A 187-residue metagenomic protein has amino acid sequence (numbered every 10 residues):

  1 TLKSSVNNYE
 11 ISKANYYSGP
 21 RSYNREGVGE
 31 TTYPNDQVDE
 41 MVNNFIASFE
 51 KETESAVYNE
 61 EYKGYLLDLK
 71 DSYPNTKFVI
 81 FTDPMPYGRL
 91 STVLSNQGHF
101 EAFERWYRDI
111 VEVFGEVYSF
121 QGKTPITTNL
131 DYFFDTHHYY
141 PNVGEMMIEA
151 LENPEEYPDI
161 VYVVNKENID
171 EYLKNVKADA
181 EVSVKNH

Functional and structural regions predicted by a protein language model:
T1-S72, V163-H187: Secreted/periplasmic serine-hydrolase-like ester/acetyl group-modifying domain
N35-E40, I80-P86, F120-K123: Short loop/turn segments at strand-loop or loop-helix junctions that form parts of catalytic or ligand-binding pockets
I46-E50, P86-R89, F114: A generic short-segment signal for beta-strand/edge and adjacent turn/coil regions
E52-A56, V93-S95, F133-F134: Second-shell loop/turn segments in exported
A56-L66, N96-I110: Well-ordered, non-membrane alpha-helical segments in soluble/globular domains
Y65-K70, V79, V143-G144: Conserved catalytic-core segments centered on acid/base and nucleophilic motifs
K70-S95: Active-site segments of SGNH/GDSL-like serine hydrolases that catalyze O-acetyl group transfer/hydrolysis on lipids
N96, E104-H187: C-terminal regions of proteins
